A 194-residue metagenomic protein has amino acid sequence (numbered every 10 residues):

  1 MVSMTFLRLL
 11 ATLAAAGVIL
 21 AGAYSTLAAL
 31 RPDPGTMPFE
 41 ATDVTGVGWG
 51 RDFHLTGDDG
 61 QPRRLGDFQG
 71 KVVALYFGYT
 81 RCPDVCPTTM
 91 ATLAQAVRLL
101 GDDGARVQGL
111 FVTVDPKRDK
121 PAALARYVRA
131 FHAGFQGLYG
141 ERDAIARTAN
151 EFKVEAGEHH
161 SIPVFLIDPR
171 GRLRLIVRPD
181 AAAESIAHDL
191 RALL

Functional and structural regions predicted by a protein language model:
M1-D52, T56: N-terminal targeting signals for export/organelle localization
D52-V73, V97-L100: A short beta-strand-turn-helix
L65-L93: Short active-site neighborhood of thiol/selenol oxidoreductases, capturing the structured segment around
A74-L75, G109, V164: Hydrophobic beta-strand anchors of alpha/beta hydrolase catalytic cores
T88-T148: Structural microenvironment flanking redox-active thiols in thiol-disulfide oxidoreductases
G134-F135, A146, F152-F165: Structural micro-motif
H159-L194: Thiol-/selenol-based redox modules, centered on thioredoxin-like and closely related oxidoreductase domains
